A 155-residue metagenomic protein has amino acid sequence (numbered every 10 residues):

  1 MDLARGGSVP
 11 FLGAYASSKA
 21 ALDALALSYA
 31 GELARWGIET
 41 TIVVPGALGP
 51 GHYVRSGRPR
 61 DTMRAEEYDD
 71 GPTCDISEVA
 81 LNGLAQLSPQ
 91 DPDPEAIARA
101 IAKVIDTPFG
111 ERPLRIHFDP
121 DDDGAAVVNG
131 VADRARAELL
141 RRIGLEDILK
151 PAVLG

Functional and structural regions predicted by a protein language model:
M1-A21, L27, G31-A34, A47 (+2 more regions): Catalytic loop of short-chain dehydrogenase/reductase
S17, V43-L48, D119-D121: Short loop/turn motifs enriched for small/polar and acidic residues
D23, L27, R99-A102: Short alpha-helical basic/polar micro-motif
R35-R112: SDR active-site lid
G51, A125-A126: Short catalytic/ligand-binding loop motif for oxyanion handling, primarily in non-cytosolic enzymes, centered on
Q86, R134-G155: Non-catalytic terminal and boundary segments that flank Rossmann-like NAD(P)-dependent oxidoreductase
P92, P113-A125: Short-chain dehydrogenase/reductase
